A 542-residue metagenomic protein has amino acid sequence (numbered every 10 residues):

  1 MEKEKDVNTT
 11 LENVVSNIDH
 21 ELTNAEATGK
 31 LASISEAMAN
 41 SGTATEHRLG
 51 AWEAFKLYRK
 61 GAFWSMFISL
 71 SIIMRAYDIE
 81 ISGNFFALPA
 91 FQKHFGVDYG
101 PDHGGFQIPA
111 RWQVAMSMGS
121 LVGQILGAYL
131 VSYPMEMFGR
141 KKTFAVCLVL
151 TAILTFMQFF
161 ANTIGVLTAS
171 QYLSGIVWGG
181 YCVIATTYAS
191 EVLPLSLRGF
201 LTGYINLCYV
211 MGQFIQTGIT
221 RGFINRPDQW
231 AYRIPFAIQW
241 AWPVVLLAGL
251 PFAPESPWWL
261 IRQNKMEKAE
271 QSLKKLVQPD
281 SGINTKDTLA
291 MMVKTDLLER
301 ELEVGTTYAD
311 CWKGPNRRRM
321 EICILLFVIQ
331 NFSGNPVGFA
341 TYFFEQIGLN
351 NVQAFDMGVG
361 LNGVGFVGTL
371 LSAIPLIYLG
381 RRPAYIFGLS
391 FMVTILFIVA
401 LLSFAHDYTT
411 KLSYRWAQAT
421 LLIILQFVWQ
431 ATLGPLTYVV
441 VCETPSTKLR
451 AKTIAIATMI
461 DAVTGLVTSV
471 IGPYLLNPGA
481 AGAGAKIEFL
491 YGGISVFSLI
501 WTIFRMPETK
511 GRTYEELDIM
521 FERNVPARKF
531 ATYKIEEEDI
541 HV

Functional and structural regions predicted by a protein language model:
E2-K274, L297-V542: Alpha-helical transmembrane bundle of multi-pass membrane proteins
K275-T288: Short intracellular "coupling" helices and adjacent cytoplasmic loop segments at the cytosolic face of multi-pass
T285-L297: Cytosol/matrix-facing amphipathic helices and coiled-coil assembly/linker segments of eukaryotic membrane proteins
